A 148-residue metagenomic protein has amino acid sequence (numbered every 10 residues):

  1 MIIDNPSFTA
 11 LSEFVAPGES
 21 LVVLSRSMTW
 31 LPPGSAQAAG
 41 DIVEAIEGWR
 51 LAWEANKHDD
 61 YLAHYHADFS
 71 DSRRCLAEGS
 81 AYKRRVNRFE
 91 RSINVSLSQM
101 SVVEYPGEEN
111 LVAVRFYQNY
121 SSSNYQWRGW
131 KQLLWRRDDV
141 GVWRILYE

Functional and structural regions predicted by a protein language model:
M1-E47: Exported/periplasmic cell-wall-interacting domains
P6-F8, R26-T29, M100, Y117-N119 (+1 more regions): Solvent-exposed coil/turn segments that connect beta secondary-structure elements in extracytoplasmic/periplasmic
P17-S20, H58, G141-V142: Loop/turn elements at helix/coil->beta-strand transitions in domains of secreted/extracellular proteins
A38-K57, H64: Short, aromatic-enriched amphipathic alpha-helices that serve as compact interaction elements
L51, L62-A77: Short, solvent-exposed secondary-structure junction/capping segments
Y61-L62, V114, W135: Hydrophobic pocket/interface hotspot
K83-Q132: Surface-exposed, charged secondary-structure patches
W127-E148: Short beta-strand edge/turn micro-motifs at domain boundaries
